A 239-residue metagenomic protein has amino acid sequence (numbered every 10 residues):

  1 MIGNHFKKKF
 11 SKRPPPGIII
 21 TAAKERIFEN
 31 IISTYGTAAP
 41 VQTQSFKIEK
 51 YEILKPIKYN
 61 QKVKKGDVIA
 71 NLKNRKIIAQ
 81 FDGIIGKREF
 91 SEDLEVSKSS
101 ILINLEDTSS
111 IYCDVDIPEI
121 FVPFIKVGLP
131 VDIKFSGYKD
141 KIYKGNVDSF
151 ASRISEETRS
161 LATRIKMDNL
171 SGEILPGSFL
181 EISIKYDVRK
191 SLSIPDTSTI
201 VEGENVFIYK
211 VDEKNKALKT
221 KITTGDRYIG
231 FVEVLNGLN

Functional and structural regions predicted by a protein language model:
M1-Y35, A39, S45, F124 (+1 more regions): Acidic, gly/proline-rich low-complexity N-terminal segments at the extreme N terminus
I19, Q42-K64, R75-S91, V96 (+3 more regions): Short beta-strand segments of a lipoyl-like beta-sandwich/carrier module
A23, G36-A38, E52-L54, I85 (+2 more regions): Conserved hydrophobic positions within beta-strands
V41, P56, R88, L105-T108 (+5 more regions): Residue-level recognition of beta-strand microenvironments
S45, N60-I78, L94-V115, P130-D132 (+2 more regions): Short hydrophobic beta/alpha edge segments that flank linear recognition/processing sites
L54, K166, N205-N239: Acidic- and glycine-rich mobile interface elements
K126, F135, K141-F207, G230: Structural microfeature recognizing short secondary-structure transition sites
